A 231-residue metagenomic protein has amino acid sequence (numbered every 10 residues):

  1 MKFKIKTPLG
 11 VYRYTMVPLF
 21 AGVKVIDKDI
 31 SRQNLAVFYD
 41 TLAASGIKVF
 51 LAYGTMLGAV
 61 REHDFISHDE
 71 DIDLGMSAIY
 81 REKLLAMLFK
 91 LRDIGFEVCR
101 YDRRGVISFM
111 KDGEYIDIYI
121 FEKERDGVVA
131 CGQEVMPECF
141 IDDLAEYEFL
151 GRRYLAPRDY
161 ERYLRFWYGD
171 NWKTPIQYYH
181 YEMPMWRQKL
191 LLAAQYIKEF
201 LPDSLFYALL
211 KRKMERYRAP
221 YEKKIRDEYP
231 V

Functional and structural regions predicted by a protein language model:
M1-A52: Helical scaffold of the NTase/Pol beta-like nucleotidyltransferase catalytic core
K4, P8-P18, R32, I120-V231: Catalytic cores of NTP-dependent nucleotidyl/adenyl transfer enzymes across multiple folds
K28-N34, M76-F109: Metal-dependent nucleotidyltransferase catalytic core
Y39, L88-R92, E161, R165: Non-transmembrane alpha-helical segments in soluble domains of secreted/periplasmic/extracellular proteins
Y39-I72: Active-site nucleotide-donor binding segment shared across nucleotidyl transfer reactions
H63-E82, G151: Catalytic metal-binding acidic patch
C99-R103, K111-E124: A contiguous pocket-lining binding segment that forms or flanks enzyme active sites
G105-K111, L144-F149: Short acidic-hydrophobic surface loop/beta-edge motif
